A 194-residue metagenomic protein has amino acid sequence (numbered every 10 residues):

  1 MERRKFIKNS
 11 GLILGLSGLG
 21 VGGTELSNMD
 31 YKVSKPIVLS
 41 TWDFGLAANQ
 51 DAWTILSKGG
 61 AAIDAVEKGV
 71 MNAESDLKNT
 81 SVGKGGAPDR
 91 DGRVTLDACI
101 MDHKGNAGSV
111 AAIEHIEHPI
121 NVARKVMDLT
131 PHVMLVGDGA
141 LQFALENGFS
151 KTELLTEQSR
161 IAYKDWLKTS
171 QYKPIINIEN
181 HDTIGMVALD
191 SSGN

Functional and structural regions predicted by a protein language model:
E2, S10-G11, G15, M29-N194: Alpha/propeptide regions of enzymes that mature by internal proteolysis
L16-G22: Hydrophobic h-region of N-terminal signal peptides that target proteins for export in Gram-negative bacteria
